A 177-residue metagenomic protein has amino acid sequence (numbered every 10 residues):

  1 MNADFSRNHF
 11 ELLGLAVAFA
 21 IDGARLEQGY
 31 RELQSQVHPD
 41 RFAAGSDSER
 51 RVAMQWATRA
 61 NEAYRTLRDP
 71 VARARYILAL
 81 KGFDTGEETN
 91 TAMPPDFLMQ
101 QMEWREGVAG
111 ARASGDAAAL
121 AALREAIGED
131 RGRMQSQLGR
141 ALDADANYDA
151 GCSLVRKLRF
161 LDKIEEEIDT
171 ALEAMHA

Functional and structural regions predicted by a protein language model:
M1-A177: C-terminal accessory/regulatory regions appended to core domains
